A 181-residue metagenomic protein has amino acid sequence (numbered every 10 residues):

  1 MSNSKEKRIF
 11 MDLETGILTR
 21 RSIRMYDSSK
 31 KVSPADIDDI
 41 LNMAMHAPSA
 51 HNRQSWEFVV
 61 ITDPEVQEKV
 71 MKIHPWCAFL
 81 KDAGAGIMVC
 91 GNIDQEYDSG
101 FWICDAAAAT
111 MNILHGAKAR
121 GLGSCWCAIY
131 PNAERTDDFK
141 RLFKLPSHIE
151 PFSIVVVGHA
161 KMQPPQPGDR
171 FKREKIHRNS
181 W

Functional and structural regions predicted by a protein language model:
M1-W181: Acidic, surface-exposed loops and disordered segments
